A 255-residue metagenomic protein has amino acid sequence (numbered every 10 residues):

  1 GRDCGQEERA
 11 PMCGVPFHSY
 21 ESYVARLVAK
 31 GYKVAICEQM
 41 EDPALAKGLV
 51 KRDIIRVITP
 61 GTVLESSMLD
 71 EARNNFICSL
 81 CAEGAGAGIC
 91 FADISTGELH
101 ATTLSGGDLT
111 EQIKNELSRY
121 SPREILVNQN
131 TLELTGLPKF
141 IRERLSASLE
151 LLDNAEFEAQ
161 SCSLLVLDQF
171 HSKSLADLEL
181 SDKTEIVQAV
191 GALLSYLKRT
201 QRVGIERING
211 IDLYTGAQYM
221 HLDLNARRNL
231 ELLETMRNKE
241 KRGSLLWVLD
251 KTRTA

Functional and structural regions predicted by a protein language model:
G1-A255: Charged catalytic and DNA/RNA-contacting regions of genome-maintenance and nucleic-acid-processing enzymes
